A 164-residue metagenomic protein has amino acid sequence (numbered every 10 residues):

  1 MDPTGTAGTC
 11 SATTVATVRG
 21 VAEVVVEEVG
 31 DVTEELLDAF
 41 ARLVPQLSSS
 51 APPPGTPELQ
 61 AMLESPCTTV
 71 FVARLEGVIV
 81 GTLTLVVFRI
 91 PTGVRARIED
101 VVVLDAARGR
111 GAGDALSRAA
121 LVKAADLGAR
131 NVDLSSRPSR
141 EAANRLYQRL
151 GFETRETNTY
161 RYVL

Functional and structural regions predicted by a protein language model:
M1-E34: Conserved N-terminal entry element of GNAT/NAT acetyltransferase domains
T17, A51-V72: Active-site rim helix/loop that mediates acceptor-substrate recognition in acyltransferases
E28-Q60: Conserved GNAT-fold acetyl-CoA-binding loop/helix
V72, V78-V87, R97, V102: Conserved beta-strand in the GNAT
F88-I98, R108, R155: A conserved beta-turn-beta hairpin within the catalytic core of GNAT-like acetyltransferases that forms part
A107, G111-A119: Conserved acetyl-CoA pyrophosphate-binding loop and the N-cap/start of the following alpha-helix in GNAT-like
D114, P138-E156, R161-L164: Conserved active-site alpha-helix within GNAT-family acetyltransferase domains
A124-S136: Conserved GNAT acetyl-CoA-binding A-motif
